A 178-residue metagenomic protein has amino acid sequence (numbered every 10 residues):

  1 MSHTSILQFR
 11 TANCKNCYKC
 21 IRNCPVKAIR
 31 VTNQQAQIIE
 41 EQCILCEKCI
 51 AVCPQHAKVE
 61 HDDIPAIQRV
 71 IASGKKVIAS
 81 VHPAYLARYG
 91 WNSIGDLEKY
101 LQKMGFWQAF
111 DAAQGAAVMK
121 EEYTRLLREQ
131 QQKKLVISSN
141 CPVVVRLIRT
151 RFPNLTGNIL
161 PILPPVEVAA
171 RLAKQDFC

Functional and structural regions predicted by a protein language model:
S2-F9, K15-I44, K48-I64: Iron-sulfur cluster-binding cysteine motifs and their immediate structural context in ferredoxin-like electron-transfer
A12-C14, G90-W91: Short, surface-exposed ligand-recognition loops at beta-strand->loop->(often short) alpha-helix junctions that present
H61-C178: Iron-sulfur-associated redox domains of electron-transfer enzymes in respiratory and anaerobic energy metabolism
